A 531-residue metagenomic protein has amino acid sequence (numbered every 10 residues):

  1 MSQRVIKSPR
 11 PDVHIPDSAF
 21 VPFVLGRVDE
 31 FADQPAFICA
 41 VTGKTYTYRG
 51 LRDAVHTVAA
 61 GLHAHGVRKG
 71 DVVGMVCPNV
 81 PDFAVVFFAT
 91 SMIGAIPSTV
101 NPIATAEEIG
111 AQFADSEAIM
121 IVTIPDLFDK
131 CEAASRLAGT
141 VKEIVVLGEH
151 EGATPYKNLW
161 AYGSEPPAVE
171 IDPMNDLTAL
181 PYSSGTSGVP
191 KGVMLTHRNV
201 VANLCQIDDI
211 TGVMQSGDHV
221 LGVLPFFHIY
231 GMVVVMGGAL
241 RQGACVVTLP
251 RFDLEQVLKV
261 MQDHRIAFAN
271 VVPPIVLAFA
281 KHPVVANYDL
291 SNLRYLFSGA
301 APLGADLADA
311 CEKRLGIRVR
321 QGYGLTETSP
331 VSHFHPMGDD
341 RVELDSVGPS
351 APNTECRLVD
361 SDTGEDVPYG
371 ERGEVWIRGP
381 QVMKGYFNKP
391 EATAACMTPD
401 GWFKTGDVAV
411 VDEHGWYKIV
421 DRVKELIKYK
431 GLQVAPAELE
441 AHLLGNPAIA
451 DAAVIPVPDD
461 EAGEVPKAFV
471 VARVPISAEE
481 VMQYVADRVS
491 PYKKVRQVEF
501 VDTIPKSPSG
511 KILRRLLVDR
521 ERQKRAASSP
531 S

Functional and structural regions predicted by a protein language model:
P9-S18, A153-L177: Flexible, low-complexity linker/hinge segments
A32-D33, E151, S164-Y182, V189 (+1 more regions): Conserved pre-ATP/AMP-binding loop-to-beta segment of ANL
D33-V80, A84-F88, T105-G110, K157: Conserved AMP-binding/adenylate-forming core of the ANL superfamily
T45-G50, T178-C205: Conserved AMP-binding A3 loop
A64-H65, F88, M92-W160, A472-V474 (+1 more regions): Structural core segment of the AMP-binding/adenylate-forming
I93, V201-H219, F227-A267, K281-H282: Conserved AMP-binding/adenylation subdomain of ANL enzymes
A104, I121-T123, A269, G379 (+6 more regions): AMP-binding/adenylate-forming catalytic core of the ANL superfamily
R241, L258, D263-V271, A280-V342 (+1 more regions): Gly/Ser/Thr-rich phosphate-binding loop
